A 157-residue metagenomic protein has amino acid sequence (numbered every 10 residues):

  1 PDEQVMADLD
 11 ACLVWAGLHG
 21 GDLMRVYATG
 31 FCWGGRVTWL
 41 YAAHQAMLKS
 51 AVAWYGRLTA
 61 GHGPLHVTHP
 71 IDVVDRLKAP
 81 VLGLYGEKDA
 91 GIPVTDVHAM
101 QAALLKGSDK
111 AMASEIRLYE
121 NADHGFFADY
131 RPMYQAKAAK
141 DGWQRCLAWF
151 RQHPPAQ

Functional and structural regions predicted by a protein language model:
P1-Q157: N-terminal cap/leader regions of alpha/beta-hydrolase-fold enzymes, predominantly small-molecule hydrolases
